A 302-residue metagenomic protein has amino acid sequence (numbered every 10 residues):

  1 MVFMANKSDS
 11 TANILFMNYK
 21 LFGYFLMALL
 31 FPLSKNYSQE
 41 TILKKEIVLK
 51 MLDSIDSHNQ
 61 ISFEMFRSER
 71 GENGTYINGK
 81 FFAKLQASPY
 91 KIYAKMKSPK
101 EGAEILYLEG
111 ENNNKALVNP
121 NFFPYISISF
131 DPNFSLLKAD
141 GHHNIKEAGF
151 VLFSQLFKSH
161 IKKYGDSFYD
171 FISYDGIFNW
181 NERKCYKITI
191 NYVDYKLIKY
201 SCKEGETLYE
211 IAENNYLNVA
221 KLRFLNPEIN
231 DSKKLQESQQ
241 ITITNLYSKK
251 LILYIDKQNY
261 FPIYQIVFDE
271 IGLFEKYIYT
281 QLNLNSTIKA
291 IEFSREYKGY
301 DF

Functional and structural regions predicted by a protein language model:
M1-M4, M17, M27: Methionine residue identity
V2-A5, D9-A12: Acidic, Ala/Val/Gly-enriched low-complexity intrinsically disordered segments
A12-G23: Bacterial N-terminal signal peptides that target proteins for export
Y24-P32: Bacterial N-terminal signal peptides
Y37-I42, I47-K50, S68-R70, K100 (+10 more regions): Non-transmembrane domains of secretory- and envelope-associated proteins
L43-P124, I172-G176: N-terminal mature ectodomain segment of secretory-pathway/periplasmic proteins
A212: The alpha-helix within a helix-turn-helix
